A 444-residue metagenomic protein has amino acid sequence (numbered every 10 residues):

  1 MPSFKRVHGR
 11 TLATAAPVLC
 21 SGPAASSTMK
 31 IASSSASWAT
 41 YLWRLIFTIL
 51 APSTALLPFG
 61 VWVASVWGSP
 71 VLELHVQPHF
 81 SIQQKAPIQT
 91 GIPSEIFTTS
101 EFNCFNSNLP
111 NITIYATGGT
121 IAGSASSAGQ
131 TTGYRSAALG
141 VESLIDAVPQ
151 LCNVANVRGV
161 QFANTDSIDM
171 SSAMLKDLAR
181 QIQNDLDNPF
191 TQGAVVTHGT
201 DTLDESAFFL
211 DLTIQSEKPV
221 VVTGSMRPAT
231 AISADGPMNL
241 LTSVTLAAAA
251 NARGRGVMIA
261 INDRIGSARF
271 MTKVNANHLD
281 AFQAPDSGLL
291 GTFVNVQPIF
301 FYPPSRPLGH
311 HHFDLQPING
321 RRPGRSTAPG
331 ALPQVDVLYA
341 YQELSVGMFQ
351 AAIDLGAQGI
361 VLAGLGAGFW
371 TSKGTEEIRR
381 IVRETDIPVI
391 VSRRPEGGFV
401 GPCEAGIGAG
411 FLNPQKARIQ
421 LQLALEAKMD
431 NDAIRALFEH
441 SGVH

Functional and structural regions predicted by a protein language model:
P2-R6, R10-T14, C20-S21, S26-R44 (+3 more regions): Low-acidity, Ser/Thr- and Arg-rich intrinsically disordered low-complexity segments
P78, F102-C104, A351, A367-H444: C-terminal non-catalytic interaction/assembly regions of soluble proteins
P78-I82, I88-D185: ATP/NTP phosphate-donor binding region
L109, Y115-G119, G140, L144-L151 (+2 more regions): Accessory alpha-helical/coil subdomains and C-terminal extensions that flank or cap enzyme catalytic cores
A128-A137, T202, F208-V221, G236-T242 (+1 more regions): A glycine- and small-aliphatic-rich helix-loop capping segment at beta-alpha/alpha-beta transitions that lines
N188-L203, L355-G368: Short acidic, glycine-rich surface-loop motifs adjacent to enzyme active sites
V196-K218, W370-R379: Short Gly/Thr/Asp-enriched flexible loops that form oxyanion-binding sites at enzyme active sites
T223-Q297: Internal gly/pro-rich beta-alpha loop/helix module that stabilizes soluble enzyme cofactors or their anionic handles
